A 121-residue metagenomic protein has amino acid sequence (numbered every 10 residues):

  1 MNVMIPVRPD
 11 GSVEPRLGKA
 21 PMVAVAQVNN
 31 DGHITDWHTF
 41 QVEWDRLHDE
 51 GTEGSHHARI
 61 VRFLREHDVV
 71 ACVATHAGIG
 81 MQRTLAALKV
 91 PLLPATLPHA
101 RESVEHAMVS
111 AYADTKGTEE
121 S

Functional and structural regions predicted by a protein language model:
M1-R59, E66, L92-S121: Non-catalytic interface/targeting segments
I60-L93: Mid-chain, well-packed structural core segment of small domains
